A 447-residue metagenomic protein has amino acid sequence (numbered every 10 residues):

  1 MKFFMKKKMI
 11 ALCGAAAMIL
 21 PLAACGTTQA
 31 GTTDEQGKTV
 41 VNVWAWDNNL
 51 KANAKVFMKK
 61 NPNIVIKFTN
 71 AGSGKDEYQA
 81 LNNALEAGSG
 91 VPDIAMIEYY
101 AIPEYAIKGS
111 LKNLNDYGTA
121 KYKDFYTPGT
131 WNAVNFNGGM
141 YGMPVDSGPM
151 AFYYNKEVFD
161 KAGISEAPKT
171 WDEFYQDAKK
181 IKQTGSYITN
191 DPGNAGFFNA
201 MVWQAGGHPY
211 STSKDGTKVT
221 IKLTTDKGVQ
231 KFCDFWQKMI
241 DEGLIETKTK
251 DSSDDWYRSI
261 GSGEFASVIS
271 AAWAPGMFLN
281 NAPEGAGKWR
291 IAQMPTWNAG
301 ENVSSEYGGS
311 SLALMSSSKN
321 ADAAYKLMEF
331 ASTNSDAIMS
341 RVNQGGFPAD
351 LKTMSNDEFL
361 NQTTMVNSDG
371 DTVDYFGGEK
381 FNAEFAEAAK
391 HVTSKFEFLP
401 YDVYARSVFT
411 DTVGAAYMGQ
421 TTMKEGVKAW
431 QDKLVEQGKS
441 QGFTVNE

Functional and structural regions predicted by a protein language model:
K2-A16, L22-P103, I107, T119-K123 (+7 more regions): Conserved N-terminal structural module of periplasmic/extracytoplasmic solute-binding proteins
N53, I94, K231-F235, S310 (+2 more regions): Short amphipathic alpha-helical coupling segments at ligand-binding clamshell hinges and other catalytic/signaling
N70-A80, Y100, K169-Y175, K248-S262: Short helix-initiation/N-cap motifs at beta->coil->alpha
N83, V91-D93, Y122-V158, Y187-D191 (+2 more regions): A structural signal for short loop-to-beta-strand junctions that line the ligand-binding cleft of periplasmic/secreted
Y99-M150, Y175, M201-W203, R290-A292 (+2 more regions): Hinge/lid segment of periplasmic solute-binding proteins
D160, D241, S368, A383-E447: Conserved C-terminal helix/tail region of periplasmic/extracytoplasmic solute-binding proteins
A178, K218-T249, M294: Glycine-centered hinge/linker elements that transmit conformational signals in sensory and ligand-binding systems
A274-G285, N298-S407, V445-E447: C-terminal lobe and pocket-closing loops of periplasmic/extracytoplasmic Venus-flytrap solute-binding proteins
